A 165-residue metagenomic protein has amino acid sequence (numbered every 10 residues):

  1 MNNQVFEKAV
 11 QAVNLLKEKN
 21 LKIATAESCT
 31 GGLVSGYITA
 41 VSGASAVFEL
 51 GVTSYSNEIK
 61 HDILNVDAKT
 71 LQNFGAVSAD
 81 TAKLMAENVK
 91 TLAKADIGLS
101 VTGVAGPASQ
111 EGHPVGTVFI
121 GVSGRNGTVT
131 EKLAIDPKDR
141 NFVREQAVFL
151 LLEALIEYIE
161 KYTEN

Functional and structural regions predicted by a protein language model:
M1-N165: Short alpha-helical segments enriched in small residues
